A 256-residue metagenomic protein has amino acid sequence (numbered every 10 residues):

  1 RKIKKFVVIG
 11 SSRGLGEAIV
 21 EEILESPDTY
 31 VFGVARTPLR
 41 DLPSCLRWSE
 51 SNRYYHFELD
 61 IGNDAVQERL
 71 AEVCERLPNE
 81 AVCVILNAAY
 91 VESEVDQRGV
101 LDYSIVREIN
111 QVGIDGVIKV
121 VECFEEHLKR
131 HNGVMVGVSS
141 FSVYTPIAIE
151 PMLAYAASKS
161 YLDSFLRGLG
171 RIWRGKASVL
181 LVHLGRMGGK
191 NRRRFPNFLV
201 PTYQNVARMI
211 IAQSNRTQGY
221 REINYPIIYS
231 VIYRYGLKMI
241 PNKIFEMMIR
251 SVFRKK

Functional and structural regions predicted by a protein language model:
I9, A81-A89, G113, G137: Rossmann-fold scaffold of SDR-type NAD(P)-dependent oxidoreductases
S12, V20: N-terminal Rossmann NAD(P)H-binding glycine-rich loop of SDR-like oxidoreductase domains
L24-P43: Conserved glycine-rich Rossmann-like NAD(P)H-binding loop of the short-chain dehydrogenase/reductase
W48-A65: Rossmann-fold cofactor-recognition segment
A89-R107: Conserved mid-core segment of classical short-chain dehydrogenase/reductases
L101-K119, V136, L162: Catalytic Tyr-X3-Lys loop
V134-Y161, L166-R167, R171-R174: Catalytic loop of short-chain dehydrogenase/reductase
L181-V182, F195-Y235, M239: C-terminal helical subdomain
